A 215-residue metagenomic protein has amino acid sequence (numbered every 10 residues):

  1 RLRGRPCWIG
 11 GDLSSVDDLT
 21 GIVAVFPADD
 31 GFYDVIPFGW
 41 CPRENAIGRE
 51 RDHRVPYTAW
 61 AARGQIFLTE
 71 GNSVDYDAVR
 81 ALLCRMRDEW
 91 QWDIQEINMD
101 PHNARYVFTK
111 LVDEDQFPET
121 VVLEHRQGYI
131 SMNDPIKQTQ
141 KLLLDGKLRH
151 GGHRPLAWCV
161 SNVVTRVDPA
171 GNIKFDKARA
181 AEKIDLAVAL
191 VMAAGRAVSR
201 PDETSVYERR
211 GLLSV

Functional and structural regions predicted by a protein language model:
R1-Q127, N133, K137, K147-V215: RNase H-like, metal-dependent nuclease domains and their acidic two-metal-ion catalytic environment used
